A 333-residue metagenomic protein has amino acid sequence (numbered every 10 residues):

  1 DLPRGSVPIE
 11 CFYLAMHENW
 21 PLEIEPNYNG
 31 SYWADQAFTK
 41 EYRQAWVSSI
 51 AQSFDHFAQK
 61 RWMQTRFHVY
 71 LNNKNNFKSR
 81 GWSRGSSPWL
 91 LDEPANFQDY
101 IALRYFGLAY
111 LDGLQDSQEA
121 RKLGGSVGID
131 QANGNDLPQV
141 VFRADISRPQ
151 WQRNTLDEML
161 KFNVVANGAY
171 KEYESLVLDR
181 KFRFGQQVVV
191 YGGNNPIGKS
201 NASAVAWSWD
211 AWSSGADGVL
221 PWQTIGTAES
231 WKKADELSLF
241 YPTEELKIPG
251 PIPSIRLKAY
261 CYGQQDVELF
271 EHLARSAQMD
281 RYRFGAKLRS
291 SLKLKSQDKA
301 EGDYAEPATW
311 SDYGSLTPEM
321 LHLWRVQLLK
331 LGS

Functional and structural regions predicted by a protein language model:
D1-L137, D145-E158, I225-A228, L294-K295 (+1 more regions): Aromatic-lined carbohydrate-binding surfaces of glycoside hydrolases
A58-M63, H68-L71, Y110-K161, N167-S333: Substrate-binding groove of N-acetylhexosamine-processing glycoside hydrolases
